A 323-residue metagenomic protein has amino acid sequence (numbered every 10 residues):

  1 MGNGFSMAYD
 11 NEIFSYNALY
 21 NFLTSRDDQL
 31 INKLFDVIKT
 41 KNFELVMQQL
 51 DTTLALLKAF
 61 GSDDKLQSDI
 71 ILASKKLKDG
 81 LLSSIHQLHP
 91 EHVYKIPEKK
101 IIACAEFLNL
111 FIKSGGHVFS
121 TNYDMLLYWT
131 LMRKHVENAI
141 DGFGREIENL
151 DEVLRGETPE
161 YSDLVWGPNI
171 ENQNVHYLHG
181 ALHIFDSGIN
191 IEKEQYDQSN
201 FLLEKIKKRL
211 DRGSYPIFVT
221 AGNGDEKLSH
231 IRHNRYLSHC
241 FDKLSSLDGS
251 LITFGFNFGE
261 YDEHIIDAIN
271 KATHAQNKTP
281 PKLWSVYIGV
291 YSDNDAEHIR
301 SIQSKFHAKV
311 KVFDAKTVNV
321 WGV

Functional and structural regions predicted by a protein language model:
M1, F5-Y9, K227, H233-V323: SIR2/sirtuin-family catalytic core signature
M1-L30: An N-terminal structural lobe/cap that precedes and organizes the functional/catalytic core across diverse proteins
E12-Y20, M132-A139, K193, A268-I269: Short secondary-structure boundary/capping segments
F22, L30-V37, Q49, T53-L56 (+4 more regions): Charge-rich, solvent-exposed alpha-helical interaction surfaces
F22-R26, E106-K113: A short, Lys/Arg-enriched amphipathic alpha-helix followed by its capping loop at the start of a domain
I38-L72, N109-N223, I231-R232: Extended, H/D-rich, highly charged conserved domains that either
L72-K100, T220-L228: Glycine-rich phosphate-binding "P-loop"
P97-A103, V153-D163, D225-K243: A Trp-anchored, charged/polar loop motif used as the substrate-binding/catalytic surface of acyl/ester-handling
